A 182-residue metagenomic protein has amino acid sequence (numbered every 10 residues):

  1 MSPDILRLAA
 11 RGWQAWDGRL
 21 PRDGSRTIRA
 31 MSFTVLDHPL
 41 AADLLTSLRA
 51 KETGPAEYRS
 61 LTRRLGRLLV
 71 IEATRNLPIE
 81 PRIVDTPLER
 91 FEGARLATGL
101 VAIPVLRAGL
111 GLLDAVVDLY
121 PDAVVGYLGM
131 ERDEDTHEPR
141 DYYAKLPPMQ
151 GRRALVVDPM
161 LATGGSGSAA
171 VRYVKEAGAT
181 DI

Functional and structural regions predicted by a protein language model:
W13-W16: Tryptophan (W) side chains
G18, G24-I182: PRPP-associated nucleotide enzymes
